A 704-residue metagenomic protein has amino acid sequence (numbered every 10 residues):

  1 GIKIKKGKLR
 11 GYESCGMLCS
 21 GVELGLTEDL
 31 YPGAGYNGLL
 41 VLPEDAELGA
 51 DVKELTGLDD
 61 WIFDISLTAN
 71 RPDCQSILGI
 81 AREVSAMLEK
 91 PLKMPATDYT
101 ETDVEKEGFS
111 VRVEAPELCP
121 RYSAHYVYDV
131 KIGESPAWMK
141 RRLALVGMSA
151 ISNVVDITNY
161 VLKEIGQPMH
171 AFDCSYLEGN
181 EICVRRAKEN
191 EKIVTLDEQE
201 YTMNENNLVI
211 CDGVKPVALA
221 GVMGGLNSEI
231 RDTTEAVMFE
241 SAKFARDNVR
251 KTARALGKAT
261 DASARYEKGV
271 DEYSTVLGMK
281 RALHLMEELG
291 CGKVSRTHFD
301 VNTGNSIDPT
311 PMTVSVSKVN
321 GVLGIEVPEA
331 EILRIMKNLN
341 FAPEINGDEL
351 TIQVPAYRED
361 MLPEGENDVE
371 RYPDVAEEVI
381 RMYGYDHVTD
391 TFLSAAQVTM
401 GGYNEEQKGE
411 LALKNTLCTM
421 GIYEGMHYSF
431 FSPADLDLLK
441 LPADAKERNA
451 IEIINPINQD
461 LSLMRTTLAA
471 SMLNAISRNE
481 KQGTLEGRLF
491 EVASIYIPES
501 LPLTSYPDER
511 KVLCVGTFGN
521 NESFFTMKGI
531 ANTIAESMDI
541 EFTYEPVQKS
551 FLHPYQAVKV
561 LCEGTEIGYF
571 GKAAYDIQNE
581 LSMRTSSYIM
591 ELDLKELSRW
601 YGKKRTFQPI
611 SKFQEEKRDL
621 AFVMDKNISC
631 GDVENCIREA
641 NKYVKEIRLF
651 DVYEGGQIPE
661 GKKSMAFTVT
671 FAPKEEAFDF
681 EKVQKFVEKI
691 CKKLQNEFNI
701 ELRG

Functional and structural regions predicted by a protein language model:
G1-E406: RNA/tRNA-interacting regions in translation and RNA-turnover enzymes
K3-I4, L48-V52, S110-V113, I193-D197 (+13 more regions): Glycine-rich, charged/polar anion/phosphate-binding loops that engage phosphate groups from diverse ligands
R10-Y12, G35, G57-D59, L118-R121 (+8 more regions): Short flexible coil/turn linkers enriched for glycine and charged/polar residues that connect secondary-structure
G21-A46, I325, E329, E486-R488 (+2 more regions): Glycine-rich active-site loop/lid that clamps phosphate-bearing ligands
P91-E101, A150-V155, M286-F299, E344-G347 (+6 more regions): Flexible, glycine/charged-enriched surface loops at secondary-structure junctions
Y99-D103, Q353, Q397-V398, G402 (+3 more regions): Beta-rich nucleic-acid/ligand-interaction surfaces
M312-L485, R618, T670-A672, K682-G704: Extended, well-folded interaction surfaces typified by the phenylalanyl-tRNA synthetase beta subunit core
N338-I345, D360, E364, E499-P502 (+3 more regions): A carboxyl-terminal module marker
